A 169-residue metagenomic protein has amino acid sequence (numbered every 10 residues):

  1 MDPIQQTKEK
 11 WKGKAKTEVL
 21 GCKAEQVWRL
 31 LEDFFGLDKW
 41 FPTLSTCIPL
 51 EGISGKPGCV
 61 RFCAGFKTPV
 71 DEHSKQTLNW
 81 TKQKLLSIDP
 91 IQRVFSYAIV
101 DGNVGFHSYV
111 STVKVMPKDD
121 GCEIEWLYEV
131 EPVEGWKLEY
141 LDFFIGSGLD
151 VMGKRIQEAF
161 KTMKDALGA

Functional and structural regions predicted by a protein language model:
M1-K56: Hydrophobic ligand-binding cavity/cleft-lining segments
D2, G153-A169: Short, highly charged C-terminal tails/helix-capping segments
K10-K16, V60, W80, V94 (+2 more regions): Intrinsic-disorder/low-complexity, polar/charged segments enriched in Ser/Thr/Lys/Arg/Asp/Glu/Gln
A15-T17, P49, W80-S87, Y109-P117: Hydrophobic/aromatic beta-strand elements that line small-molecule binding cavities or substrate pockets in beta-rich
G21-E25, G52-G55, L86-R93, K114-E123: A short, structured loop/turn motif at beta-sheet edges
V27, R61, L85, Y97 (+3 more regions): Structural signal for hydrophobic/aromatic residues that build the beta-strand cores of folded beta-sheet domains
F35-P42, T46-V104, M163: Glycine-rich portal/gate segments that line the openings of hydrophobic small-molecule binding cavities
A98-V151: Beta-strand/loop substructures that line and gate deep hydrophobic ligand-binding cavities in soluble
